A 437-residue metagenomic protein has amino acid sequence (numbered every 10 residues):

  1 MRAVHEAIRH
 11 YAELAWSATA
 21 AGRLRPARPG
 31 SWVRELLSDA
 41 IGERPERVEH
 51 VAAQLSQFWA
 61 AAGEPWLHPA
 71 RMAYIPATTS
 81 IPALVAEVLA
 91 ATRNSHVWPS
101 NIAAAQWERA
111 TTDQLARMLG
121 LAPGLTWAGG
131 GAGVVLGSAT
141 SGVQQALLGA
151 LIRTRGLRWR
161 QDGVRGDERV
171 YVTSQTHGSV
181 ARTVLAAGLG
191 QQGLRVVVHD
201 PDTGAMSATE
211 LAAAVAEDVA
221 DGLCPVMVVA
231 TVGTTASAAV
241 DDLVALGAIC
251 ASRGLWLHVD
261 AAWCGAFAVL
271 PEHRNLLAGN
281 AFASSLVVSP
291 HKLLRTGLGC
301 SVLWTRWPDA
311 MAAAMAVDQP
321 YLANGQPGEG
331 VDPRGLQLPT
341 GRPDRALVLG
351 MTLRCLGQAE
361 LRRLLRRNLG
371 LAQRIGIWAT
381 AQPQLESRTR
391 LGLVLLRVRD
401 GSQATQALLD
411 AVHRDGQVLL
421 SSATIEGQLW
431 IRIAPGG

Functional and structural regions predicted by a protein language model:
M1-G129, I431: N-terminal entrance/gating region of PLP-dependent enzymes' catalytic architecture
L115-L148, R195-V198: Short loop-beta-helix segment that forms the pyridoxal 5′-phosphate
A128-G130, R165, R388-L393, T424-W430: Short Gly/Ser/Thr- and Asp/Glu-enriched loop/turn motifs at secondary-structure junctions
G142-A312: Conserved PLP-enzyme active-site core in the AAT-like
G247, A251, T380, H413: Anion (oxyanion) recognition and catalysis
A278-T380: Active-site C-terminal subdomain of aminotransferase-like
E386-V412: Conserved PLP-binding catalytic core of the aspartate aminotransferase-like
L395-G401, Q417-G437: Conserved PLP-binding active-site segment of the aspartate aminotransferase-like
